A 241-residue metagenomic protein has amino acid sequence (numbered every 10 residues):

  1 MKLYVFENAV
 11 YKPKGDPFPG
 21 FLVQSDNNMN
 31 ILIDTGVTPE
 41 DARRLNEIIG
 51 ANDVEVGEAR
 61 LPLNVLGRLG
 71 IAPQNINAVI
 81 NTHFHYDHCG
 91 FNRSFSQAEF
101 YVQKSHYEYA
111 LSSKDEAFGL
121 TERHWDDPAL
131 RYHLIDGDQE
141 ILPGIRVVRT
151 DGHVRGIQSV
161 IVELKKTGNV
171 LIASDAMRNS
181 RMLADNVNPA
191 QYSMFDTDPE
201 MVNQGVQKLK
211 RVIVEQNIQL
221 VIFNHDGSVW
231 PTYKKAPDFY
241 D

Functional and structural regions predicted by a protein language model:
M1-D53, K208, E215-Q216, T232-D241: Zn-dependent metallo-beta-lactamase
K2-V5, G20-S25, G137-K165: Core dinuclear metal-dependent hydrolase active-site scaffold
N28-N30, K165-V170: Active-site beta-strand-loop-beta-strand hairpin of nuclease catalytic cores that positions key catalytic residues
L32-T35, N77-H83, Y101-Q103, R149-G152 (+4 more regions): Active-site neighborhood of phospho(di)ester-bond hydrolases with catalytic His/Asp-centered motifs
T38-E40, F84-C89, R155-I157, R178-R181 (+2 more regions): Active-site environment of divalent metal-dependent phosphoester hydrolases
E47-V102: Active-site metal-binding motif and surrounding structural segment of the metallo-beta-lactamase
N52-P62, T167-D241: Cap/insert and terminal regions of metallo-dependent hydrolase folds
G57-R60, V65-I71, N75, V102-R149 (+2 more regions): Metallo-beta-lactamase
